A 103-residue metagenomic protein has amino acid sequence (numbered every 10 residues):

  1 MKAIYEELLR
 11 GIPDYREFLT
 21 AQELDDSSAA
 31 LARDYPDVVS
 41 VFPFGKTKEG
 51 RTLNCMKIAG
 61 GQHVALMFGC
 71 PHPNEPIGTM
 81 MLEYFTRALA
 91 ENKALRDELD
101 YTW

Functional and structural regions predicted by a protein language model:
M1-W103: M14 metallocarboxypeptidase catalytic domain recognition
